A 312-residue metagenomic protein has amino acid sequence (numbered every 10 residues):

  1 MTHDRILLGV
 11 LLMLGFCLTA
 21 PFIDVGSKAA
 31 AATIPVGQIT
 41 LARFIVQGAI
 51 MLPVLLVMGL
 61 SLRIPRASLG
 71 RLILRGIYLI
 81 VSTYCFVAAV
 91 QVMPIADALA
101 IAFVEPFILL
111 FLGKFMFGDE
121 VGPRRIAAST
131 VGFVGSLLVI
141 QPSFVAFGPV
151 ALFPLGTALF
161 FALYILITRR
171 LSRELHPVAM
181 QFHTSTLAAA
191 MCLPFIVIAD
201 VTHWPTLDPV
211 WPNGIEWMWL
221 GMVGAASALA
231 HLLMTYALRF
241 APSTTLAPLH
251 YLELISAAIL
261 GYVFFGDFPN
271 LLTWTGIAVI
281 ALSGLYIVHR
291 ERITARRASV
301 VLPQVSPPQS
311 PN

Functional and structural regions predicted by a protein language model:
L8, T33-V81, F160-I167, T184-D200: Transmembrane alpha-helices of multi-pass small-molecule transport proteins
L8-G15, L55, S61-C85, P149-G156 (+3 more regions): Loop-to-transmembrane-helix transition segments
K28, V36, A146-P205, V210-P212 (+1 more regions): Transmembrane alpha-helical segments that form core, pore/gating elements of small-molecule transporters/exporters
A30, I39, R43, A89-V90 (+8 more regions): Hydrophobic/aromatic residues within transmembrane alpha-helices of multi-pass small-molecule transporters
A42, L99-V104, L171-L187, A228-Y262: Helix-helix packing/entry segments at the starts of transmembrane helices
V46-I50, I101-F115, T130, L187-M191 (+2 more regions): Alpha-helical transmembrane segments of compact multi-pass small-molecule transporters, enriched in specific families
A102, G118-L138, G148-A151, V263-S283: Loop-to-transmembrane alpha-helix entry segments
I255-N312: C-terminal-most transmembrane helix of multi-pass membrane proteins
